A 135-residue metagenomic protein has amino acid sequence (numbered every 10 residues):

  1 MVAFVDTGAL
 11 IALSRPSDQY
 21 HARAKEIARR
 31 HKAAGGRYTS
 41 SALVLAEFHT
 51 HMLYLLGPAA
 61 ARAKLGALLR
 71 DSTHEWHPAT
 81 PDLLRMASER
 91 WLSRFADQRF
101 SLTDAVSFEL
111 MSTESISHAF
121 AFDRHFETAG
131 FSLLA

Functional and structural regions predicted by a protein language model:
M1-S40, L53-G66: Short, well-structured N-terminal submotif of metal-dependent ribonuclease cores
V2-D6, S40-S41, F100-S101, D123 (+1 more regions): Histidine- and aromatic-rich ligand-binding microenvironments
L10, L45, F126-E127: A generic structural signal for short hydrophobic patches within well-formed alpha-helices
A34-G35, D71-S72, A129: Structured helix-beta-strand junction loops
E75-S117: Active-site neighborhoods of divalent-metal-dependent phosphate/nucleic-acid chemistry enzymes
F108-A135: Acidic, PIN/NYN-like endoribonuclease modules and their adjacent C-terminal/linker elements
